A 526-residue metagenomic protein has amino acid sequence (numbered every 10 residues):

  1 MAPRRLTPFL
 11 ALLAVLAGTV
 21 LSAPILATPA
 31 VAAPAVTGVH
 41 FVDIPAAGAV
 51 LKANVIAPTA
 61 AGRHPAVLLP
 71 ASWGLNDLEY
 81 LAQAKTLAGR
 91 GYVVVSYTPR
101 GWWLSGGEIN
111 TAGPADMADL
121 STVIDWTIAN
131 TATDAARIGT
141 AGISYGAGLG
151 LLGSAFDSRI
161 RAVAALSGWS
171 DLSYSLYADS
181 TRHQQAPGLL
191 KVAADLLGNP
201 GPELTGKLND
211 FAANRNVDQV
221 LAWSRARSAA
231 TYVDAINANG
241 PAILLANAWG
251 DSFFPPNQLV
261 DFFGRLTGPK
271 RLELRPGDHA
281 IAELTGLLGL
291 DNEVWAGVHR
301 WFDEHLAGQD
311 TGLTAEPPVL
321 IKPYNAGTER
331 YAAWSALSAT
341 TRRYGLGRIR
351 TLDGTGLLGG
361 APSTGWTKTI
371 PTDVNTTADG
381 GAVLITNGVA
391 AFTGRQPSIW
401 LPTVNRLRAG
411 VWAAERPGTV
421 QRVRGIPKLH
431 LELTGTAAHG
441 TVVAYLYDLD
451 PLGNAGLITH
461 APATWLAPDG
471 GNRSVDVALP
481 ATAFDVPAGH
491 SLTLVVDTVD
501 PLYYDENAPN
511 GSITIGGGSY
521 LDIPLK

Functional and structural regions predicted by a protein language model:
M1-A32: Secretory targeting and sorting signals
A33-G62, P417: N-terminal cap/lid segment of alpha/beta-hydrolase-fold proteins
A60-A61, E108-D116, T122-S144, I160: Gly/Ser-rich "nucleophile elbow"/oxyanion-hole loop immediately N-terminal to the catalytic nucleophile in hydrolases
A60-H64, L69-L104, S252-P255: Short substrate-entry loop that stabilizes the transition state in hydrolases
G89, A141, L152-A238, Q309-L313: Accessory cap/linker subdomain of secreted extracellular hydrolases
N239, L244-N247: Short beta-strand/loop motif that positions the catalytic acidic residue of the alpha/beta-hydrolase fold
P241, F254-G264: Short alpha-helix in the alpha/beta-hydrolase fold that links the catalytic acid
E273, L288-K526: C-terminal, loop-rich substrate-recognition/catalytic regions characterized by aromatic stacking residues
